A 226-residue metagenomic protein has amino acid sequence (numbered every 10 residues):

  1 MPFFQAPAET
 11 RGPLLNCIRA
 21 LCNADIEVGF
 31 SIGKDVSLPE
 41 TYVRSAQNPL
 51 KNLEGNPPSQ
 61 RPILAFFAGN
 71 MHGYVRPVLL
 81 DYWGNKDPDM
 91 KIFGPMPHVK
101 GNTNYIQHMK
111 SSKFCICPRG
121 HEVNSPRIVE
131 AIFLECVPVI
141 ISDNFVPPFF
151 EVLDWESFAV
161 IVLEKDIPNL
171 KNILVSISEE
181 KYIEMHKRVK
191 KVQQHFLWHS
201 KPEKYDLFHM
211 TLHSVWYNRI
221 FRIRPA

Functional and structural regions predicted by a protein language model:
M1-P126, L134, S142-V152, S157-I161 (+3 more regions): Nucleotide-sugar donor-binding catalytic core of glycosyltransferases
E130: Acidic donor-binding helix in nucleotide-sugar-dependent glycosyltransferases
N169-I173: C-terminal helix of von Willebrand factor
V175-I177: Short, surface-exposed amphipathic charged segments that create phosphate/polyanion-binding patches used for binding
